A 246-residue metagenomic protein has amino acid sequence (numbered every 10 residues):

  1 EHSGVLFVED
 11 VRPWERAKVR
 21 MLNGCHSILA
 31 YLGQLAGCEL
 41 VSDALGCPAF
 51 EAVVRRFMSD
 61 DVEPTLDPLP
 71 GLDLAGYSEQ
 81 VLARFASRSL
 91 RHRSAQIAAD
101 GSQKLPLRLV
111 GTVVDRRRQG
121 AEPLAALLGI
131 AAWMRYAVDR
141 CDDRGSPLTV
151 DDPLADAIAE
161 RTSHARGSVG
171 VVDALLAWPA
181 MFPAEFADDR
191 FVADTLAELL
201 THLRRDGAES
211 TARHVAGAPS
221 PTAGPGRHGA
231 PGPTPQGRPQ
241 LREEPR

Functional and structural regions predicted by a protein language model:
E1-G224, L241-R246: Non-transmembrane, aqueous-exposed alpha-helical and coiled segments at domain scale
A223-R238: Compositionally biased, low-complexity flexible segments
